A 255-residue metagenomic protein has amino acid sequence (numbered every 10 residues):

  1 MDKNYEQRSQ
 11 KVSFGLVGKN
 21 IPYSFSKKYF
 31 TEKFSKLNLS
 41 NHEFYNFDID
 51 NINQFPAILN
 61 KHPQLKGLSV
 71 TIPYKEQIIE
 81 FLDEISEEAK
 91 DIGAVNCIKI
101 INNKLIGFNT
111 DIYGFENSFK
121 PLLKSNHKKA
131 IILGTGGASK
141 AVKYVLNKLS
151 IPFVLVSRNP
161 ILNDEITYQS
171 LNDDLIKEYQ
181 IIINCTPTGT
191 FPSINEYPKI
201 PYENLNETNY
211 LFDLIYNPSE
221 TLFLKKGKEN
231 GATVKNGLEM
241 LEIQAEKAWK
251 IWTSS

Functional and structural regions predicted by a protein language model:
D2-L122: Phosphate/diphosphate ligand-binding glycine-rich loop within oxidoreductases
G18, G107-I112, F119, L123 (+2 more regions): Glycine-rich adenosine-cofactor-binding loop
N20, N159-P160, N217: Residues in the short beta-alpha loop(s) of Rossmann-like NAD(P)-binding domains
V70-Q77, A138, P187-T190, N217: Short glycine-rich anion-binding loops that position phosphate/pyrophosphate groups of nucleotides and phosphorylated
I101, L123-K129, L205-E207: Short helix-loop-beta connector
N117-S118, T233-S255: Active-site capping/gating segments
K148-E165: NAD(P)-binding Rossmann-fold cofactor-contacting core
D164-K235, E239: Rossmann-like adenosine-cofactor binding region
